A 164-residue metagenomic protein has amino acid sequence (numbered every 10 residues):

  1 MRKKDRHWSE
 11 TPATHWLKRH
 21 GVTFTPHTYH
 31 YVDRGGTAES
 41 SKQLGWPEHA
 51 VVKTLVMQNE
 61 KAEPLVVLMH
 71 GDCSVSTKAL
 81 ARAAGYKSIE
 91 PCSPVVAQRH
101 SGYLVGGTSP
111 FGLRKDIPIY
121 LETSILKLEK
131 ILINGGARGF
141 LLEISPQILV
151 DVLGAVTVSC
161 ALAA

Functional and structural regions predicted by a protein language model:
M1-A164: Extended, low-hydrophobicity, polar/charged segments
